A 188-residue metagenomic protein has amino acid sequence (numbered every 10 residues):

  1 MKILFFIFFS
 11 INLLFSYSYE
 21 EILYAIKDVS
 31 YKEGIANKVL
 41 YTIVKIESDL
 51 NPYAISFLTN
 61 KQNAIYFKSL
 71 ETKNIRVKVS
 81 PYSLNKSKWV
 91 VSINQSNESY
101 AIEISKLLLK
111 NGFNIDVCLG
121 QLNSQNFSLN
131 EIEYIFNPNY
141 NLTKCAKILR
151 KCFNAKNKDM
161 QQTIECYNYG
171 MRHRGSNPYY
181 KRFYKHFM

Functional and structural regions predicted by a protein language model:
M1-Y19: Classical Sec-dependent N-terminal signal peptides that target proteins to the secretory pathway
Y17-M188: Catalytic glycan-binding domains that act on GlcNAc-containing polysaccharides
